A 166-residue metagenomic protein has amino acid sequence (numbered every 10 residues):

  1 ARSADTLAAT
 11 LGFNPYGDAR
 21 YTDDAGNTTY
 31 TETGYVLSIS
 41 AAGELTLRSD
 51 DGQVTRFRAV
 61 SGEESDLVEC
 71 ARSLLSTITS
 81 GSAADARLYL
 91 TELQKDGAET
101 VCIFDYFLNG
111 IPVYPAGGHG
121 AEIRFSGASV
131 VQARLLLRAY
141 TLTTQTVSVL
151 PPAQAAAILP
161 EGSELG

Functional and structural regions predicted by a protein language model:
A1-T77: Preferential activation on post-signal-peptide N-terminal prodomains/segments of secreted or lumenal proteins
Q53-V60, D66-P115, G127, V131-G166: Segments that shape or occlude catalytic/ligand-binding pockets
H119-A121: Single conserved position on a long alpha-helix in the C-terminal lobe of the eukaryotic protein kinase
